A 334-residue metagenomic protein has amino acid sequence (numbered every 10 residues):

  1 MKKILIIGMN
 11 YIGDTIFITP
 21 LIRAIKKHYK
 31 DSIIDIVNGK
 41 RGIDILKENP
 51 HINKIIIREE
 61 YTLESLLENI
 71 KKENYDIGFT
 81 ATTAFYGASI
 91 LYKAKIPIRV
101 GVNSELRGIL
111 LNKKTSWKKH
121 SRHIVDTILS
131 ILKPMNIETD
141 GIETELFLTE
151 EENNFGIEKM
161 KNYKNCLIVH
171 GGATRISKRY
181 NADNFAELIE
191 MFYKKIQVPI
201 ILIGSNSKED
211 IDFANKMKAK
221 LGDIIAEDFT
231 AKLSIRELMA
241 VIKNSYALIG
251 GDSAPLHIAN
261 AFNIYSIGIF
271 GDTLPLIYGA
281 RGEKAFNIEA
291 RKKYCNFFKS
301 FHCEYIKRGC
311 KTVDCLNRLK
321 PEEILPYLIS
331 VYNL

Functional and structural regions predicted by a protein language model:
M1-L334: Catalytic machinery of carbohydrate-active enzymes, primarily nucleotide-sugar-dependent glycosyltransferases
